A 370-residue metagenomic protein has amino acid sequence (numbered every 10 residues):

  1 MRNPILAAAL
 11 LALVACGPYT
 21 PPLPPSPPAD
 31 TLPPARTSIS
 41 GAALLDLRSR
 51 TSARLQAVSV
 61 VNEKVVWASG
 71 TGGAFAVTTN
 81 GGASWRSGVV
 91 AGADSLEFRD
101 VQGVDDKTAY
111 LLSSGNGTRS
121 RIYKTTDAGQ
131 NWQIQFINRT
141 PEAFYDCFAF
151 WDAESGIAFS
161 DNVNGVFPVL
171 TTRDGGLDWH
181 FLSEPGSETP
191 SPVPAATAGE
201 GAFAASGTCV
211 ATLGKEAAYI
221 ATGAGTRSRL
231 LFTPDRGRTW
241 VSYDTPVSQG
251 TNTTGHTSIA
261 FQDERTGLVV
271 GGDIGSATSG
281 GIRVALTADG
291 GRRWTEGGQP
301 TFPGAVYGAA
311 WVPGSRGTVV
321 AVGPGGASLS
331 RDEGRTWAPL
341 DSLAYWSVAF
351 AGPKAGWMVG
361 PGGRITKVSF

Functional and structural regions predicted by a protein language model:
M1-P4: Positively charged n-region of N-terminal signal peptides that target proteins for export
L6-L11: Hydrophobic helical h-region of N-terminal Sec-dependent signal peptides in bacterial secretory/periplasmic proteins
V14-A15: C-terminal motif of bacterial Sec signal peptides marking the signal peptidase cleavage site
Y19, P27-F370: Residue-level hotspots at or immediately adjacent to binding/recognition sites across diverse folds
